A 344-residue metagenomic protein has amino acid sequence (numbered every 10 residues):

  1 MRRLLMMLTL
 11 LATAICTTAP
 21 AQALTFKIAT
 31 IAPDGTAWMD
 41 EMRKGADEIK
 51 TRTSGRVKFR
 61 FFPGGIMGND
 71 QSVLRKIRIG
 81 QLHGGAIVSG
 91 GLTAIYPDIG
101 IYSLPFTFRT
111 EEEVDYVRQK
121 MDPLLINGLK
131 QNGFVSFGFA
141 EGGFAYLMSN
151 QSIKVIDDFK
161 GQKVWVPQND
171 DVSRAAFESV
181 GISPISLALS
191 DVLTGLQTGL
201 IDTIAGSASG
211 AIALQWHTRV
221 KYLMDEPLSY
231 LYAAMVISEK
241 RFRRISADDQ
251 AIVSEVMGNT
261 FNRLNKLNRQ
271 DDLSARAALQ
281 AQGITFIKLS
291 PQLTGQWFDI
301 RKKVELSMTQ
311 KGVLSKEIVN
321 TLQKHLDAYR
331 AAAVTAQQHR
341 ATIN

Functional and structural regions predicted by a protein language model:
M1-L4: Positively charged n-region of N-terminal signal peptides that target proteins for export
M7-C16: Bacterial N-terminal signal peptides
C16-Q22: Bacterial Sec-dependent signal peptides at the C-terminal "C-region" and cleavage site
Q22-E113, M121, L129-N344: N-terminal secretory/targeting leader peptides
Y116: Multi-pass membrane catalytic core of lipid/isoprenoid biosynthesis enzymes
L124: Divalent-metal coordination cores built from histidine and acidic residues
